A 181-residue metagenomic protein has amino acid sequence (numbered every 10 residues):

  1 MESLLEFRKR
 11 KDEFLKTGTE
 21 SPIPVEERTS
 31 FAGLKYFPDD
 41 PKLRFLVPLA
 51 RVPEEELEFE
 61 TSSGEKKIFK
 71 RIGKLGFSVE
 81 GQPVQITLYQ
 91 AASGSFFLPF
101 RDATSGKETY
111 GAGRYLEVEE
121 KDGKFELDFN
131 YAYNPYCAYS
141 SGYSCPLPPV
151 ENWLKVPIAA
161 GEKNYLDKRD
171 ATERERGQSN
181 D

Functional and structural regions predicted by a protein language model:
M1-E55, R176-D181: N-terminal domain-onset segments
T17, S30-F31, F45, R51-V52 (+6 more regions): Surface-exposed peri-terminal alpha-helical interaction modules
E26-T29, E54-R71, T87, K124 (+1 more regions): Extracellular/lumen-exposed scaffold segments
P41, R71-G73, Q82, G94-F96 (+3 more regions): A generic structural signal for short beta-strands and their flanking turns/coil linkers
L46-P48, S78-E80, Y89, R101 (+4 more regions): A structural detector for beta-sheet-dominated domains
F59-G111: Mid-length scaffold segments of soluble, non-membrane domains
D102-Y133: Acidic, glycine-rich flexible loop segments
Y133-D181: Extended, aromatic/histidine-rich regions of cofactor-dependent oxidoreductases associated with respiratory
